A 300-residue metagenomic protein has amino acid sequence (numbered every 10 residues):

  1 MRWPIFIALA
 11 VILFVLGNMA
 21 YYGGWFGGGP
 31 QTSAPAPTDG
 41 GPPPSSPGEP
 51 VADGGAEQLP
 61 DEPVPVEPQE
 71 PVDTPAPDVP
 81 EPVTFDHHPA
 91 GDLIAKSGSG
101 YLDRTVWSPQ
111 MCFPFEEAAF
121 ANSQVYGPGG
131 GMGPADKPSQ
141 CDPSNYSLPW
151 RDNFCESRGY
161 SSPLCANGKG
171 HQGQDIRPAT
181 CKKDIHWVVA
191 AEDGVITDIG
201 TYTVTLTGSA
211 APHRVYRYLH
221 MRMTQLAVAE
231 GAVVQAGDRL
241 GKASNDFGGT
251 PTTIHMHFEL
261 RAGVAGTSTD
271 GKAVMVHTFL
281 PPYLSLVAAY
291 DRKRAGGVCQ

Functional and structural regions predicted by a protein language model:
M1-V11: N-terminal Sec-pathway targeting helices
G17-S33: Hydrophobic single-pass membrane-insertion segments
G28-T74: Ser/Thr-rich, Pro/Gly/Ala-heavy low-complexity intrinsically disordered linkers and tails of secreted extracellular
A52, R177, T207, L219 (+2 more regions): Residue-level detector of conserved, well-ordered beta-strand and adjacent loop positions that form binding/recognition
P75-T203, A236, R292-Q300: Surface-exposed, glycine-biased beta-strand/turn segments
K137-S157, Y216-M221, T267-R292: Short amphipathic beta-strand/extended segments with alternating polar/hydrophobic composition
S161, K183-E230, G249-E259: Zn2+-dependent peptidoglycan hydrolase active-site motif and core
I176, A232-Q300: Conserved, short, structured surface segments that act as functional micro-motifs
